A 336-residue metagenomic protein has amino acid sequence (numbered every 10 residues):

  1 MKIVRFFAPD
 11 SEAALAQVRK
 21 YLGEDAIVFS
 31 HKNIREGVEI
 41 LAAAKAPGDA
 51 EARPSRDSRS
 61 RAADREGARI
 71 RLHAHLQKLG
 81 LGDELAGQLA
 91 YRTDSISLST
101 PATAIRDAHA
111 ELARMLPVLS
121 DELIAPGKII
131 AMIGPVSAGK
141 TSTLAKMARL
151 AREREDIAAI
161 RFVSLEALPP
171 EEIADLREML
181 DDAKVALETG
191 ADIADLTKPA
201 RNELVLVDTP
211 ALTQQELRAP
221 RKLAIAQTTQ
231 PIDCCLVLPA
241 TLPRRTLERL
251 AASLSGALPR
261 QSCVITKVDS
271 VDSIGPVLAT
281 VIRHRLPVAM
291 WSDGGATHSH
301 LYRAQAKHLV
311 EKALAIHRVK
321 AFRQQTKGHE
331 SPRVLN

Functional and structural regions predicted by a protein language model:
M1-S120, A125-P126, K320-N336: Non-catalytic terminal/linker segments enriched in charged/polar, low-complexity residues
I3, G23-A26, E36, D156-A158 (+3 more regions): Short glycine-/polar-rich loops that comprise or flank the Walker A/P-loop and associated switch/sensor motifs
I40, Q261-V264, V268-N336: C-terminal lobe/tail of nucleotide-utilizing enzymes
G82, G134-S137, V163-A167, P210 (+3 more regions): G-domain G4 guanine-recognition motif of GTPases
I129-A131: Short hydrophobic/aromatic beta-strand immediately N-terminal to the Walker A/P-loop
I133-V136, E155, F162-E171, D175-K222 (+2 more regions): Switch II (G3) loop of P-loop NTPases
K140: Conserved lysine of the Walker
A145, R177-A183, A194-P199, E216-D233 (+1 more regions): Conserved C-terminal guanine-recognition region of P-loop GTPase G domains, centered on the G4
